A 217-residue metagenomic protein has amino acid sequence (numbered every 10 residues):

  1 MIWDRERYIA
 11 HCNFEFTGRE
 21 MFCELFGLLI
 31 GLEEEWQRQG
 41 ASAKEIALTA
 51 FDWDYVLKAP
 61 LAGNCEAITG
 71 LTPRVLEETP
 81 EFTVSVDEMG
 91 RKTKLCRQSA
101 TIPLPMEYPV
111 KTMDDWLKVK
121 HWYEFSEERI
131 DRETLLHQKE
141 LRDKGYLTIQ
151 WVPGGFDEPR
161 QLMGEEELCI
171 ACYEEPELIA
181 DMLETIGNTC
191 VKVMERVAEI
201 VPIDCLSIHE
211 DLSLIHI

Functional and structural regions predicted by a protein language model:
M1-Q39, T83-V86, L95-C96, M113-I215: Active-site loop segments of alpha/beta catalytic cores
F16, A50-V56, E77-T79, K144: Short, solvent-exposed loop/edge-beta patches enriched in aromatic
L32-L71: Segments that shape or occlude catalytic/ligand-binding pockets
G40, D52-W53, C65, F82 (+4 more regions): Alpha-helix termini
P73-E77, E81, Q98-A100: A structural signal for short, hydrophobic beta-strand segments that form beta-sheets in beta-rich/all-beta domains
K94-M106: Extended Gly/Ser/Thr-rich low-complexity repeat segments, especially those forming or decorating extracellular
V110: Residues forming anionic-ligand binding surfaces in small-molecule and nucleic-acid pockets of primarily soluble enzymes
